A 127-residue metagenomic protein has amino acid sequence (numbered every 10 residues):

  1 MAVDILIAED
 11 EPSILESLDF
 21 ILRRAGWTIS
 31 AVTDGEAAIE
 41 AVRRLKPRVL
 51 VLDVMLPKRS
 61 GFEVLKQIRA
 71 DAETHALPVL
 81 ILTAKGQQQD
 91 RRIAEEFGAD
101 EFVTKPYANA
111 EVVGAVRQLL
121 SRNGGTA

Functional and structural regions predicted by a protein language model:
E9: Conserved acidic carboxylate
L15, P57, H75, Q87: The feature encodes the CheY-like receiver
D19, E63, G86-E101, G114: Alpha4 helix (beta4-alpha4-beta5 surface) of REC/receiver domains from two-component response regulators
G26-T33, A41: Short hydrophobic/Thr-rich beta-strand motif most characteristic of the beta2 strand and flanking loop of CheY-like
D34-A37, R48, S60-K66: Acidic catalytic/metal-coordinating carboxylates
L45-V51, L56: Active-site beta3 strand of CheY-like receiver
Y107-R117: C-terminal output helix
